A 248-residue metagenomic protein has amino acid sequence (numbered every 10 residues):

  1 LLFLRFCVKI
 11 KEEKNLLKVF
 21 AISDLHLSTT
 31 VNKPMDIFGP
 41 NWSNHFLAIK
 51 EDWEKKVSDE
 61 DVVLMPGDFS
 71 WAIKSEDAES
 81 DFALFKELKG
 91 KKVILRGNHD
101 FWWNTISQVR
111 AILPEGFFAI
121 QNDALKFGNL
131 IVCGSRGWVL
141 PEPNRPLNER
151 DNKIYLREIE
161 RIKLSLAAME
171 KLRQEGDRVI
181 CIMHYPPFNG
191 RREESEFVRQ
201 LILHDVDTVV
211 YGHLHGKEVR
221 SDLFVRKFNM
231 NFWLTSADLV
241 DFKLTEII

Functional and structural regions predicted by a protein language model:
R5, K9-E12: Short, positively charged and aromatic/hydrophobic N-terminal segments
K14-F20, A124-G134, R178, F224-F232: Beta-strand-turn-beta hairpins that frame and shape the catalytic cleft of phosphate-ester-processing enzymes
V19-A21, V63-M65, I94, C181 (+1 more regions): Residue-level marker for buried hydrophobic side chains located in beta-strands that build the well-ordered beta-sheet
S23-L27, G67-S70, N98-D100, D123 (+4 more regions): Active-site metal-binding loops of divalent metal-dependent hydrolases
L25-S28, W103-R192: Conserved catalytic scaffold of divalent metal-dependent phosphoesterases
V31-F127, E193-V206, F228-D238: Core catalytic region of metal-dependent phosphoesterases/phosphodiesterases, especially metallo-beta-lactamase-like
A72-I73, F188-R191, E218: Short, solvent-exposed loop/turn segments at secondary-structure junctions
D207-D222: Short, flexible loop segments at boundaries between secondary-structure elements
